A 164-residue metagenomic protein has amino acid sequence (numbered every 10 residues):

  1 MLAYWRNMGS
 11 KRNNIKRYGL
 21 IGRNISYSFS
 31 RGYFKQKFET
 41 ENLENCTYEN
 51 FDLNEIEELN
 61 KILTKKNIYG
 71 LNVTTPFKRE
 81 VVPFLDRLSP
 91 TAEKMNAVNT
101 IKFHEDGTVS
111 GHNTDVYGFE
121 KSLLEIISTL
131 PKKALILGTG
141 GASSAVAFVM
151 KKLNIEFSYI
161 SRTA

Functional and structural regions predicted by a protein language model:
S10-I127: Phosphate/diphosphate ligand-binding glycine-rich loop within oxidoreductases
G22, N113-V116, L123, K132-K151 (+1 more regions): Glycine-rich adenosine-cofactor-binding loop
Y48, A134, F157: Hydrophobic anchor at the start of a short beta-strand that flanks the dinucleotide cofactor-binding loop
K152-E156: Conserved S-adenosyl-L-methionine
F157-A164: Anionic-ligand binding region
